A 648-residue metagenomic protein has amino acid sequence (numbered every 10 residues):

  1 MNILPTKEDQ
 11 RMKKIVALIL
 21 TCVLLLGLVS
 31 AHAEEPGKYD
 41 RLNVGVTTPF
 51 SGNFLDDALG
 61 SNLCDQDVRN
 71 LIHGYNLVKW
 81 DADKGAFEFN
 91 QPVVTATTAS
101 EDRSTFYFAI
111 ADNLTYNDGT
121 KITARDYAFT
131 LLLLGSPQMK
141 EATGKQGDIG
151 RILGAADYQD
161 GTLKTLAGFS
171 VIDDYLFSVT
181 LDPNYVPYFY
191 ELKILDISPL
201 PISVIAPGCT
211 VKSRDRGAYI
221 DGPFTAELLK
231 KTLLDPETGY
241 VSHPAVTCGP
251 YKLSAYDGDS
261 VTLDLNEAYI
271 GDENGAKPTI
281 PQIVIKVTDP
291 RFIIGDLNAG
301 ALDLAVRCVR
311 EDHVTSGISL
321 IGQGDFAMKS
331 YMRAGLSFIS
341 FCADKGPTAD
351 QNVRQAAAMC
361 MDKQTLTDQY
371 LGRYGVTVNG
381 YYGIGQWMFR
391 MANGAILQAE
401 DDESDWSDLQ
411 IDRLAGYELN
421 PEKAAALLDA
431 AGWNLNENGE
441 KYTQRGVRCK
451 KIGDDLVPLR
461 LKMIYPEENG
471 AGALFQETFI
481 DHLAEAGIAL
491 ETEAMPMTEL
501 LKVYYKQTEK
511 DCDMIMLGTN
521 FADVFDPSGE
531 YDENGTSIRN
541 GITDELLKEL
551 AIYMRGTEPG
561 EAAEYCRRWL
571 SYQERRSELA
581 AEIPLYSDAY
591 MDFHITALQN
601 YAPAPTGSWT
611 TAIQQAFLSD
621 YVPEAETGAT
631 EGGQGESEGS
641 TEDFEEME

Functional and structural regions predicted by a protein language model:
N43-E101: N-terminal lobe/hinge region of extracytoplasmic solute-binding protein
D65, T95-G147, I172, S178 (+3 more regions): Aromatic- and charge-enriched surface segment that lines or borders ligand/interaction sites
G144-E227: Surface-exposed binding/hinge segments that line and control ligand-binding clefts or catalytic entry sites
K193-K277, Q282, P421, A425-L427: Gly/Pro-rich hinge or "lid" segments in bacterial periplasmic/extracellular proteins
L200, D264-Y269, Y331-A356, C360 (+4 more regions): A bilobed periplasmic-binding-protein/Venus flytrap-type ligand-binding module shared by bacterial periplasmic
T238-S242, A268-S316, A489: Ligand-site clamp/hinge motif
S260, C360-D402, A471-I480, Y505-E648: Detector for C-terminal structural segments
A349-I480, S571: Append "and occasionally in soluble cytosolic enzymes with long acidic Gly/Pro-rich linkers
